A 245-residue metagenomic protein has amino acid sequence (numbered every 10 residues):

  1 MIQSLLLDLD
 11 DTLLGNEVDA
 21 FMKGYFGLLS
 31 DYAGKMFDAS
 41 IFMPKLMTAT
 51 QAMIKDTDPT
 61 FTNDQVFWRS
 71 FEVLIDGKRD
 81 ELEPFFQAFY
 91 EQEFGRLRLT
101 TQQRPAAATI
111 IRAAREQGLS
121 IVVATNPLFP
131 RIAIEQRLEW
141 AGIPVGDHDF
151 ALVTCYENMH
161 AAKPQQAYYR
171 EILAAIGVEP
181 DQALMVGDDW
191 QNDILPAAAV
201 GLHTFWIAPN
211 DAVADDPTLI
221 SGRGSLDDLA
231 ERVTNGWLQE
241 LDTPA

Functional and structural regions predicted by a protein language model:
M1-L7, G15-N16, S40, A108 (+3 more regions): Asp-based, Mg2+/Mn2+-dependent phosphohydrolase catalytic module
M1-T48: Active-site neighborhood of HAD-like aspartate-dependent phosphohydrolases
D10-E17, I54-D56, S120-V122: A ubiquitous short alpha-helical element
M22-S30, M43, D64-R69, R131 (+1 more regions): An amphipathic alpha-helix signature
M36, L74-K78, P144-V145, E179: Short coil/loop linkers at secondary-structure junctions
P44, T48-E91: A metal-dependent, Asp-based hydrolase signature
F61-Q65, E83-P84, E91-V123: Short, acidic loop-to-helix structural element flanking the phosphoryl-transfer center in phosphate-processing enzymes
